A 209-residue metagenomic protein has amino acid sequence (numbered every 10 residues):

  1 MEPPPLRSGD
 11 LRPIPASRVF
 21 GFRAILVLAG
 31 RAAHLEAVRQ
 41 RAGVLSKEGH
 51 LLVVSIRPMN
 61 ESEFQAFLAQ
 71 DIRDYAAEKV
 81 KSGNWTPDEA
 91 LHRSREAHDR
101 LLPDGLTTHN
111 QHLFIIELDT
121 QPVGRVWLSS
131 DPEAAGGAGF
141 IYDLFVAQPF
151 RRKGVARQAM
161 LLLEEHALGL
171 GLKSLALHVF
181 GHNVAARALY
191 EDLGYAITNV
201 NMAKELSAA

Functional and structural regions predicted by a protein language model:
M1-I14: Extreme N-terminal basic, low-complexity initiation segments that serve as generic localization/processing leaders
R39-L52: Short, Lys/Arg-enriched N-terminal segments with co-localized hydrophobic residues within the first ~10-30 amino acids
P58-Q148, M160, H166, I197-S207: Acetyl-CoA-dependent GNAT
D143-V146, R152-E165, G169, A188 (+1 more regions): Conserved acetyl-CoA-binding loop-helix of GNAT-fold acetyltransferases
G169-H178: Conserved GNAT acetyl-CoA-binding A-motif
L177-A186, A203-A208: Conserved beta-strand-loop-alpha-helix junction that forms the acyl-donor binding cleft
